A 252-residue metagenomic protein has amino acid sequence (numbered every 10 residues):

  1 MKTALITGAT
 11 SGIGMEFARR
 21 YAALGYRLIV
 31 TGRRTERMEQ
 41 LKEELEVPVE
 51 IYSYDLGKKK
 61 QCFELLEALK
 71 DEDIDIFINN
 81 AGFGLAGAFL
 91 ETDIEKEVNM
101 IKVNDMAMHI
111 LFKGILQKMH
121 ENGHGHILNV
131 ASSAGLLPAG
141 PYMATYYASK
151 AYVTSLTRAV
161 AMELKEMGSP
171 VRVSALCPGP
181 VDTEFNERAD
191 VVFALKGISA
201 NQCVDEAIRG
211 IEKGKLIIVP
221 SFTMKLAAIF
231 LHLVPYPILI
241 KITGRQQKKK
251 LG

Functional and structural regions predicted by a protein language model:
T10-S11: Conserved glycine-rich cofactor-binding loop
L24-Q40: Conserved glycine-rich Rossmann-like NAD(P)H-binding loop of the short-chain dehydrogenase/reductase
N80-L85: Conserved NAD(P)H cofactor-binding loop of Rossmann-fold oxidoreductase domains
A88-F89, K96-N99: Substrate-binding pocket helix/loop in short-chain dehydrogenase/reductase
F112, S149: Active-site helix of classical SDR
S132: Residue(s) in the substrate-gating loop at a strand-loop-helix junction that position the organic substrate next
A175, V192-A228: C-terminal helical subdomain
